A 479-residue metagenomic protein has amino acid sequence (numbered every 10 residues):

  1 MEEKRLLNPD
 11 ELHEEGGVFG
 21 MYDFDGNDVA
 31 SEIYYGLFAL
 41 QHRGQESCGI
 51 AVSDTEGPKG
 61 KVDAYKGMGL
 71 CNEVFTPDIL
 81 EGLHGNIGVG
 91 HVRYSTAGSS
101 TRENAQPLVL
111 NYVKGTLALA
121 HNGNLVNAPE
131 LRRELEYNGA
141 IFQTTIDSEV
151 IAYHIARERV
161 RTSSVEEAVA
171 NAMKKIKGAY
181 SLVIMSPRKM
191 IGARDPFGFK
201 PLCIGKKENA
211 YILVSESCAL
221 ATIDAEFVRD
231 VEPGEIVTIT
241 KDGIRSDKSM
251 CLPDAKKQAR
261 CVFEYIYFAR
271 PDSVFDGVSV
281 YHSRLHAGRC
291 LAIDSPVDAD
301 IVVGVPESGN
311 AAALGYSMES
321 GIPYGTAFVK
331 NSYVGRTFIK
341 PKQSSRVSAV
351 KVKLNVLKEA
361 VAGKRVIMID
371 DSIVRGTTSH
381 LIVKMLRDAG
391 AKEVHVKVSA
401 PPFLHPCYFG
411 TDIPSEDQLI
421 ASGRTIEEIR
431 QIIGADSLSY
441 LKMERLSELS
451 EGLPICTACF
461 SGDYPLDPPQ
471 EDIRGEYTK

Functional and structural regions predicted by a protein language model:
M1-P233, T238-A299, V305, E393: Conserved short alpha-helical segments that host acidic/polar catalytic motifs at enzyme active sites
T96-A97, N127, F199-K200, L220-T222 (+6 more regions): Flexible loop/turn segments at secondary-structure boundaries
A140, R161-T162, P296-D300, M318-G325 (+2 more regions): Secondary-structure transition/capping motifs at alpha-helix termini and the adjoining loop/turn into the next element
T144, E149-A152, Y324-G335, R430-S450: A conserved beta-strand->alpha-helix junction
M173, R188-K189, D224-D230, K384-K479: PRPP-dependent phosphoribosyltransferase catalytic core
V302, G309-Y316, S320, Y324 (+1 more regions): Extended, hydrophobic alpha-helical segments in both membrane/secreted and soluble proteins
G321-I367, T377, L404-G410, P414: Short, glycine/charge-rich flexible loops or terminal/linker lids adjacent to PRPP-binding catalytic cores
N355-I369, I373, V398, I473-T478: Mobile, glycine- and charge-enriched loop segments and immediately flanking short secondary-structure elements within
